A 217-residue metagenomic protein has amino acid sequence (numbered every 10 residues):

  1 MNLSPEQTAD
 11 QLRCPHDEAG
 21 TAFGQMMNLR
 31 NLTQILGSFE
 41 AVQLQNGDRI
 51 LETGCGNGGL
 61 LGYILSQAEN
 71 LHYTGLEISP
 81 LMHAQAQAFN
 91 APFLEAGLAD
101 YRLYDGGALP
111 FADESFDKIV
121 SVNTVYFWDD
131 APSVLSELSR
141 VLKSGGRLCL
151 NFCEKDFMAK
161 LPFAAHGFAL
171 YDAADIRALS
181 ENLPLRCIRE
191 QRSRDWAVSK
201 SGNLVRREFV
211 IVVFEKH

Functional and structural regions predicted by a protein language model:
M1-A19: N-terminal, positively charged/glycine-rich alpha-helical extensions of SAM-dependent methyltransferases
L29-N46: Conserved alpha-helix/loop element of class I SAM-dependent methyltransferases that forms part of the SAM/SAH-binding
L51-A108: Class I SAM-dependent methyltransferase SAM/SAH-binding core
G107-K118: A short acidic, Gly/Pro-enriched loop at the edge of an enzyme's catalytic core that lines a small-molecule cofactor
K118-D130: A short SAM/SAH-binding and catalytic strip from SAM-dependent methyltransferases
P132-S144: A short glycine-rich, Lys/Arg-flanked "PGG" loop and its adjoining helix->strand segment in the class I
R147-R177: Conserved class I S-adenosyl-L-methionine
W196-H217: Core SAM-dependent methyltransferase catalytic element
